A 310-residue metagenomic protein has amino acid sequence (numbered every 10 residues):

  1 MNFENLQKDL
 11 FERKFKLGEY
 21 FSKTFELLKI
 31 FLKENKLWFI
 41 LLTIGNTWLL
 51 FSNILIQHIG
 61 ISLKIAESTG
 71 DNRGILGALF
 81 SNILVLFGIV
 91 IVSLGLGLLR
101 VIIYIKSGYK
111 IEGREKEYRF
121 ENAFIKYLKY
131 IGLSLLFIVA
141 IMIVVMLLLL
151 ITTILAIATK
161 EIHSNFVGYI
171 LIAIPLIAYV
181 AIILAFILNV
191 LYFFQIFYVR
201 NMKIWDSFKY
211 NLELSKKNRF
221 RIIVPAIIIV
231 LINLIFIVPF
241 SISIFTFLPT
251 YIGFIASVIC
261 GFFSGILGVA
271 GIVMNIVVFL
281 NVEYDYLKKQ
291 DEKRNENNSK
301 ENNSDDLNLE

Functional and structural regions predicted by a protein language model:
M1-F11, K64-N72, F80, L99-K116 (+3 more regions): Juxtamembrane transition segments at transmembrane-helix termini in multipass membrane proteins
N2-F3, F21, I151: Polar low-complexity intrinsically disordered regions
R13-L49, R119-I143, A185-F236: Interfacial aromatic "cap" segments that immediately flank transmembrane helices in multipass membrane proteins
T24, L94-L98, L184: Hydrophobic, aromatic-rich membrane-embedded alpha-helical segments
K36, T47-W48, L55, I131 (+2 more regions): Residue-level detector of intrinsically disordered/flexible regions characterized by low predicted structural confidence
W48-H58, V85-Y118, N122, I131-I151: Specific transmembrane helices
W48-S93, V145-I183, F236-G268, D306-L309: Membrane-helix interface segments in multi-pass membrane proteins
